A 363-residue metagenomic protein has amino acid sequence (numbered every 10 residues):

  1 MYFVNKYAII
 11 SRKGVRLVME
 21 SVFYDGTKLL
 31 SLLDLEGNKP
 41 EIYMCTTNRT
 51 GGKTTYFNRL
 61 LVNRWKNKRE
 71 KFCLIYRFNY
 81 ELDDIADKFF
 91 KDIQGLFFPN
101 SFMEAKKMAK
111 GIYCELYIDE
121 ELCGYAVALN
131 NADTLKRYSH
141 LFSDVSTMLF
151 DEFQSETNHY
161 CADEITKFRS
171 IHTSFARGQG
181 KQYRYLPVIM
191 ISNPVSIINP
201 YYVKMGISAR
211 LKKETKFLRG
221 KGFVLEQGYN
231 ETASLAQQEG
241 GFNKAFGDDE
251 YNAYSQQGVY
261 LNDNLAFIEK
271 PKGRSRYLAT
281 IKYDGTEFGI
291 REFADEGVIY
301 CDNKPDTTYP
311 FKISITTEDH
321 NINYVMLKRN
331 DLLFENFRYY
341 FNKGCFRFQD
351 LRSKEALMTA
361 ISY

Functional and structural regions predicted by a protein language model:
Y2-Y363: Phosphate/NTP-binding elements of NTP-utilizing enzymes
